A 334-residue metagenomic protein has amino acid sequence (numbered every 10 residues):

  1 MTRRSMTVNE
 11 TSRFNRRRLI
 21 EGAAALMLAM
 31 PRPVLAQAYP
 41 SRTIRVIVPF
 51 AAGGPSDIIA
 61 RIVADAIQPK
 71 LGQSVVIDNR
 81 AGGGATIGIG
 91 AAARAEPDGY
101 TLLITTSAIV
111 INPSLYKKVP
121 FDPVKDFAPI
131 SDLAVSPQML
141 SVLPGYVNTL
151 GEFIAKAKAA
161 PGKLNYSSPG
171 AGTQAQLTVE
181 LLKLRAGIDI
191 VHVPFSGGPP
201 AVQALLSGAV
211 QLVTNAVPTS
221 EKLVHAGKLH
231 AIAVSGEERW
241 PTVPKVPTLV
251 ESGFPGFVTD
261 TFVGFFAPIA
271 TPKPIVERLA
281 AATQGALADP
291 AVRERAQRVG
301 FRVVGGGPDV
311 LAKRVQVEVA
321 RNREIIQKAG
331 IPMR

Functional and structural regions predicted by a protein language model:
M1-F14, R18-A29: N-terminal secretory signal peptides
P31-P33: N-terminal signal peptide c-region/cleavage motif recognized by signal peptidases
L35-K125, K163, I188-T214, V303-G305 (+2 more regions): N-terminal (or domain-start) structured segment
S41-T43, H225, K273-R334: An extracytoplasmic/periplasmic, membrane-proximal ligand-sensing/linker region
R94-G99, S114-P200, L249, F262-R295: Hinge/capping helix and adjacent helix->loop/strand transition within the periplasmic-binding protein
I104-I109, G197-G198, N215-S220, V234-E237 (+2 more regions): Beta->alpha turn/N-cap motifs
T149, S220-A288, A320: C-terminal lobe and pocket-closing loops of periplasmic/extracytoplasmic Venus-flytrap solute-binding proteins
